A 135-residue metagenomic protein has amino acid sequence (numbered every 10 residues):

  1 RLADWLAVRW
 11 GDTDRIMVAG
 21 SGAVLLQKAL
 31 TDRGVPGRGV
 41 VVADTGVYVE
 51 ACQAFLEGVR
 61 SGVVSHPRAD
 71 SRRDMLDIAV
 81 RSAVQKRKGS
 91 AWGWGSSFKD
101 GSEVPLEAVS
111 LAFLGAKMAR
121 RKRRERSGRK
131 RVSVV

Functional and structural regions predicted by a protein language model:
R1-V42, V49, Q53, P67-V135: RNase H-like, metal-dependent nuclease domains and their acidic two-metal-ion catalytic environment used
A51-S61: Short, surface-exposed amphipathic charged segments that create phosphate/polyanion-binding patches used for binding
